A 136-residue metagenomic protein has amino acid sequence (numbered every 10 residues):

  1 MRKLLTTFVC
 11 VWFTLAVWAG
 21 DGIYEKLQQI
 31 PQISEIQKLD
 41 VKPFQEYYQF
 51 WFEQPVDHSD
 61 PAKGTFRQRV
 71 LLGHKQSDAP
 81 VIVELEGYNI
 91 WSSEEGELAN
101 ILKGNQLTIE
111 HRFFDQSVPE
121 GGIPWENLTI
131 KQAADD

Functional and structural regions predicted by a protein language model:
M1-G22: Bacterial Sec-dependent N-terminal signal peptides
V9, S93, D115-S117: Active-site-proximal flexible loops/turns
A19-N105: Catalytic-loop region of hydrolases
I101-V118: Conserved alpha/beta-hydrolase
P119-E126: Glycine- and acidic
N127-D136: Alpha/beta-hydrolase active-site loop
